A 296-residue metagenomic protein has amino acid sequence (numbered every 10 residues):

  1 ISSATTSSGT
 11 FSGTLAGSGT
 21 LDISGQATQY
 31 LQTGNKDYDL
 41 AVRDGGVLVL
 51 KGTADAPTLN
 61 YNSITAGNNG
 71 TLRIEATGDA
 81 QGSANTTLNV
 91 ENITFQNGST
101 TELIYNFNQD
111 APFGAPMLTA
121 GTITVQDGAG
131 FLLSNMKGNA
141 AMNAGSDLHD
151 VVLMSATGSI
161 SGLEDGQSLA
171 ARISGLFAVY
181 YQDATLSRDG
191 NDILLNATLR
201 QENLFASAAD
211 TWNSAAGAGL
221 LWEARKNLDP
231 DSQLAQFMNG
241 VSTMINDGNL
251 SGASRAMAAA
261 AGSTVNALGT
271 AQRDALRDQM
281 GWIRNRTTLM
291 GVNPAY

Functional and structural regions predicted by a protein language model:
I1-G13: GD-rich hexapeptide-repeat beta-solenoids
S2-T5, T53-A54, A76-G78, N196-L204: Secondary-structure transition/turn motif
F11, L15, T101-L103, L195: Bulky hydrophobic/aromatic "packing anchor" residues in well-ordered structure
G17, L21-G25, Y30, N35-D39 (+2 more regions): Extracellular beta-strand/loop-rich repeat segments of large surface/secreted proteins
M136-Y296: Outer-membrane translocation/initiation segment of Type V secreted surface proteins
